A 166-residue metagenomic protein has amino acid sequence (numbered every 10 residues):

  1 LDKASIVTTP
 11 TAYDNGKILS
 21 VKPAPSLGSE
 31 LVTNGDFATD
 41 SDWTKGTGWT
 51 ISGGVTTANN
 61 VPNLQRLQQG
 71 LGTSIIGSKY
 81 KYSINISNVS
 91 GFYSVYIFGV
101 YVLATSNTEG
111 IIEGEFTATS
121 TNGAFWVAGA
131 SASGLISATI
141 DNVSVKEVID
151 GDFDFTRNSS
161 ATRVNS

Functional and structural regions predicted by a protein language model:
L1-S166: Polar, enzyme-active/binding microenvironments
